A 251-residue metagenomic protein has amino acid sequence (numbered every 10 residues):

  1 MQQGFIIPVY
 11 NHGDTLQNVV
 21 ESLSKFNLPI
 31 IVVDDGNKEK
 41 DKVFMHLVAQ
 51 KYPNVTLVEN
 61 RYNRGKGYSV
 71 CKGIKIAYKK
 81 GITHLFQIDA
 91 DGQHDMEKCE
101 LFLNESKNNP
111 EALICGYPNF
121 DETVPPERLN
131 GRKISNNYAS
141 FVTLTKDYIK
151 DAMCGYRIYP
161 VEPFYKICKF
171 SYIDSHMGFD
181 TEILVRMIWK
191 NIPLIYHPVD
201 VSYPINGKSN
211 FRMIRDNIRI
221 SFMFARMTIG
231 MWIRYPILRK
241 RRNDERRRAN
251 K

Functional and structural regions predicted by a protein language model:
Q2-G4, P29, E182: Cell-envelope/extracellular polymer assembly enzymes that use nucleotide-activated donors
N11-K25: Short, well-formed alpha-helical segments that are part of the catalytic scaffolds of diverse glycosyltransferases
D14, Y172-K251: Hydrophobic helical membrane-anchoring modules
L28-N37, V58-N60, I88: Short beta-strand/loop segment that forms part of the nucleotide-sugar
D34-M45, G92: A conserved acidic beta->alpha catalytic loop
D35-E39, R64, G73: Conserved short acidic donor-positioning loop in nucleotide-sugar-dependent glycosyltransferases
Y62, Y68-K79, M96-M177, P204-F211 (+1 more regions): Acceptor/aglycone-binding surface of glycosyltransferases and processive sugar-polymer synthases
I82-Q93: Short beta-strand-to-loop acidic/aromatic patch adjacent to the donor-nucleotide binding site
